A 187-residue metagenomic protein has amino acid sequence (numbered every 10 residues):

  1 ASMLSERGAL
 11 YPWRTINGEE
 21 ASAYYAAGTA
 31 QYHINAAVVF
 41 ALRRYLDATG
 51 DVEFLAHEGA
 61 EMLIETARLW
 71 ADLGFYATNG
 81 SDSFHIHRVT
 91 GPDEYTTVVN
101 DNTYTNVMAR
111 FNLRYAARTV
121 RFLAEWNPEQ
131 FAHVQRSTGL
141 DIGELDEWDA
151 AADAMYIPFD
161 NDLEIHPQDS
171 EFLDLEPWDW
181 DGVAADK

Functional and structural regions predicted by a protein language model:
A1-K187: Acidic, mature catalytic/reactive cores of soluble proteins
